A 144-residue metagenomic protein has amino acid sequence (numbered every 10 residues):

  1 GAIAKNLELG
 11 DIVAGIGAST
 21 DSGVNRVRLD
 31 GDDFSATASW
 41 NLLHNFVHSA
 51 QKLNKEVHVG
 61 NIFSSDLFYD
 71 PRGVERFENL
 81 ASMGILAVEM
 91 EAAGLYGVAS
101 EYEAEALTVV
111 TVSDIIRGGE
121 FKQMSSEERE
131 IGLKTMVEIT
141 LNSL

Functional and structural regions predicted by a protein language model:
G1-L144: Glycine-rich phosphate- or other oxyanion-binding loops that anchor nucleotides, phosphorylated ligands
